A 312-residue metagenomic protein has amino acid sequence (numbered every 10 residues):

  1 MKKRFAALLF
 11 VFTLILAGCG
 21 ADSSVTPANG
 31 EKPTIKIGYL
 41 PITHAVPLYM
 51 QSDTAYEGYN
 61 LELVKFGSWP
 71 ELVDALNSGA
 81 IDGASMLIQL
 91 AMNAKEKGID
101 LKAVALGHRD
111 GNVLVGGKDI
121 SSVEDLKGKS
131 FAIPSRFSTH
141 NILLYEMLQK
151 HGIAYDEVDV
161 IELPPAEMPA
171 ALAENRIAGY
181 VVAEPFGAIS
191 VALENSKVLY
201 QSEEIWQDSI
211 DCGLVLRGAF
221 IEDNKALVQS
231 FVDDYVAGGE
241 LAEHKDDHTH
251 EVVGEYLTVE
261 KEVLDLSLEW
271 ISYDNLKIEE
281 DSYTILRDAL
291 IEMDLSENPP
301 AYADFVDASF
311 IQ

Functional and structural regions predicted by a protein language model:
M1-F5: Positively charged n-region of N-terminal signal peptides that target proteins for export
I15-G18: C-terminal motif of bacterial Sec signal peptides marking the signal peptidase cleavage site
G20-D22: Bacterial signal peptide processing site
T26-I153, V160-E162, A178-E184, K197-L199 (+1 more regions): Short, glycine-/small- and polar/acidic-enriched structural segments that line small-molecule recognition paths
G58, E204-W206, Y273-E280, Y302: Short, solvent-exposed loop/beta-turn-alpha elements that line the ligand-binding surface or hinge of extracytoplasmic
I88-L90, I161, A166-V253: Pocket-lining segment of extracytoplasmic ligand-binding domains
E222-E297: Secondary-structure end/capping motifs
I291-Q312: Conserved C-terminal helix/tail region of periplasmic/extracytoplasmic solute-binding proteins
